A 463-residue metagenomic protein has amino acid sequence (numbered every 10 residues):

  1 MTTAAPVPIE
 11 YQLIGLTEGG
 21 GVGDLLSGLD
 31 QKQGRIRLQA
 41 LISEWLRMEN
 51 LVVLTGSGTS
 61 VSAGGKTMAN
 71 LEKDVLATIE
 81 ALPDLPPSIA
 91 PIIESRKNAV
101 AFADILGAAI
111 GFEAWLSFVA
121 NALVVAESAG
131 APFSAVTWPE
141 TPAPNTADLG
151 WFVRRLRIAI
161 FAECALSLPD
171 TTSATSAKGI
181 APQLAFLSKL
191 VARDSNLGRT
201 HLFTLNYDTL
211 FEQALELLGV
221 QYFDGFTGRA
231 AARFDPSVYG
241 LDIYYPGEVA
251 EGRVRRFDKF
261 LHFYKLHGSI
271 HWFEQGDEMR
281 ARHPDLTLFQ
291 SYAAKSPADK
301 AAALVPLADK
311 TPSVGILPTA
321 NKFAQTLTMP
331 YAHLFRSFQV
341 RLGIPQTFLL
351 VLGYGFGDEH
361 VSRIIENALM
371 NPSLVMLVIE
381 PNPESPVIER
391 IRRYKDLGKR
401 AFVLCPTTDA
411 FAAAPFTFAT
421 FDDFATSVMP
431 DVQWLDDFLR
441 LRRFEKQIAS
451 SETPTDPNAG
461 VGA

Functional and structural regions predicted by a protein language model:
M1-V53, I93-K97, R253, N321-A463: SIR2/sirtuin-family catalytic core signature
Q33, R37-D84: An N-terminal structural lobe/cap that precedes and organizes the functional/catalytic core across diverse proteins
S57, L205, G268, Y354 (+1 more regions): Cofactor-binding loop segments of dinucleotide-utilizing enzymes, especially the Rossmann-like FAD- and NAD(P)+-binding
S62-M68, L210-E216, Q275-D277, E359-I365 (+1 more regions): A short acidic (Asp/Glu
K73-P83, L218-A231, G353: A short alpha->loop->secondary-structure connector
I93-G150, R155, K189-V314: Extended, H/D-rich, highly charged conserved domains that either
P144-A181: Conserved nucleotide-sugar donor-binding subdomain of glycosyltransferases
S167-A181, A192-R193, V305-F348, Y354-G355: Alpha/beta-hydrolase fold catalytic core
